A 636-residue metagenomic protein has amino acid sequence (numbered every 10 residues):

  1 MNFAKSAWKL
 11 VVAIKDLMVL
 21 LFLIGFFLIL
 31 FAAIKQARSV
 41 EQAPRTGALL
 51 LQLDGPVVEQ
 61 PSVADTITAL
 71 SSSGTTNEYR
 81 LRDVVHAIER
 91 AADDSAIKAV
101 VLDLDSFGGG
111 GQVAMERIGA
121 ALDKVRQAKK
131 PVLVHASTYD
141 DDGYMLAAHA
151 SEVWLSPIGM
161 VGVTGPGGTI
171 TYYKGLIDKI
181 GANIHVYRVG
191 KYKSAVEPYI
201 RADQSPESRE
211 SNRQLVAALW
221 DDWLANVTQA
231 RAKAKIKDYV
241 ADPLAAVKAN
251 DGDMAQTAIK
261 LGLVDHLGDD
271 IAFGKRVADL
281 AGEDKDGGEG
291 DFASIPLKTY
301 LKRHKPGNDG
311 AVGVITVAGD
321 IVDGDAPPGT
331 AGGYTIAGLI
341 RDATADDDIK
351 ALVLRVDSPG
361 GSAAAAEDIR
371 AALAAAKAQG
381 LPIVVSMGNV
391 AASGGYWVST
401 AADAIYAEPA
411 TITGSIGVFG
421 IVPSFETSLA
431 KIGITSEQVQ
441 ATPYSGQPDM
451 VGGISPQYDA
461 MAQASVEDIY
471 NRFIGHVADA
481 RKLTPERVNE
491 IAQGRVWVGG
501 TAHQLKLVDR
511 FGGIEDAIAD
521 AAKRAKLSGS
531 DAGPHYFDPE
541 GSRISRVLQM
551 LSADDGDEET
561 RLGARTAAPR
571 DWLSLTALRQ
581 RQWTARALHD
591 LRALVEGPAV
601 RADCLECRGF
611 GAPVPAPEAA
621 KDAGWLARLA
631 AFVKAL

Functional and structural regions predicted by a protein language model:
M1-V85, G167-A255, I259-D348, Q440-P443 (+3 more regions): Intrinsically disordered, low-complexity segments enriched in small/flexible residues
V40-Q42, G47-T171, K179, H304-S428 (+1 more regions): Cleft-lining beta-strand/loop regions that shape enzyme active-site pockets
E89-A96, D123-K130, H149-E152, D178-A182 (+12 more regions): Sec-exported extracytoplasmic/periplasmic mature domains
K130-V134, P243-K248, V385, E486-Q493: General secondary-structure propensity
T138, L244-D253, V390-A392, G494-R495: Short helix-initiation/N-cap motifs at beta->coil->alpha
D142, M254, V498-G499: Residues that mark the N-terminal boundary/hinge immediately upstream of a DNA-recognition element
W154-L155, V264-D270, A407, V508-I514: Short acidic-hydrophobic, aromatic-tinged amphipathic segments that line or gate anion-handling sites
P327-A587, L591-V600, A635: C-terminal structured domain segments across diverse proteins
